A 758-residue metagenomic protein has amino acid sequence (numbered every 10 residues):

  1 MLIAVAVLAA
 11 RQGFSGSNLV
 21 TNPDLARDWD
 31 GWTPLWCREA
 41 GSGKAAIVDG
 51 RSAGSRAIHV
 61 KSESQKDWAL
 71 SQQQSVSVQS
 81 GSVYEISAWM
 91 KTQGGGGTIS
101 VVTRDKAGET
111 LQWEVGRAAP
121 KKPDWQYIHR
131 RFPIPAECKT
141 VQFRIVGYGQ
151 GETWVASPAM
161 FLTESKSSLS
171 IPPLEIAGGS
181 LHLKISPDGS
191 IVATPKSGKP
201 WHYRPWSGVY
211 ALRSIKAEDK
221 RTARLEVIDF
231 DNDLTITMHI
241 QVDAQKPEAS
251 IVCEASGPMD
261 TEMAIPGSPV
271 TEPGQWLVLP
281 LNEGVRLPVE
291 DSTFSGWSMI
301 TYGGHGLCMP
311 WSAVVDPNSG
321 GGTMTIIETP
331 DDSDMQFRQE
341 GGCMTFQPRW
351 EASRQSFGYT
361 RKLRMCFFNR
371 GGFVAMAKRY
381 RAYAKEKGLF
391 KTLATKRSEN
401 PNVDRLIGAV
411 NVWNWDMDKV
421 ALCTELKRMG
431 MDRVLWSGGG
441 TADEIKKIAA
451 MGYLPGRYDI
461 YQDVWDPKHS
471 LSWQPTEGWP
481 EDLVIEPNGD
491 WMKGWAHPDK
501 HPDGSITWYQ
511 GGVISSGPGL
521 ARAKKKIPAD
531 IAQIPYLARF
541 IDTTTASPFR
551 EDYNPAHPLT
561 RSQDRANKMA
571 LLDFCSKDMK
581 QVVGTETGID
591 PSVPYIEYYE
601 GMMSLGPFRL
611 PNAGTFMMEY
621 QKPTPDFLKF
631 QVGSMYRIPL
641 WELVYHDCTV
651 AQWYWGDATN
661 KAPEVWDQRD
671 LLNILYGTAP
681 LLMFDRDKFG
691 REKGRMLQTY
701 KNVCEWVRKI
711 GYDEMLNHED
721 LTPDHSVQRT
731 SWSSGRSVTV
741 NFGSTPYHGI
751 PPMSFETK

Functional and structural regions predicted by a protein language model:
M1-A9: Bacterial N-terminal signal peptides
L8-A177, D188, D229-D231: Extracellular and organelle-lumenal recognition/adhesion modules and their flexible linkers in secreted
S87-K91, E254, V740: Short edge beta-strand/loop segments characteristic of extracellular beta-sandwich folds
W113, K166, P172-P467, A538 (+4 more regions): Carbohydrate-recognition beta-sandwich/jelly-roll modules in extracellular/periplasmic carbohydrate-active proteins
I185, M344-F373, V513-R539, T543-K758: Active-site-proximal substrate-binding groove within the catalytic cores of carbohydrate-active enzymes
L406-D416, M429-G438, K500-A523, F549-D564: The substrate-binding groove and active-site-proximal loops of carbohydrate-active enzymes, especially glycoside
K447-G452, H469-P480, N554-H557, E597-M602: Short low-complexity, flexible loop/linker segments enriched in glycine and/or proline with clustered acidic
R457-A529, Y620-K622: Active-site-adjacent "subsite" loops/lids of carbohydrate-active enzymes
